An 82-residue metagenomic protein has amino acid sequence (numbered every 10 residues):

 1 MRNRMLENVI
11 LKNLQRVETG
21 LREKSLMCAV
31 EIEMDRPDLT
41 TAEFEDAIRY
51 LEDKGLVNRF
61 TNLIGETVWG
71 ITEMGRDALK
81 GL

Functional and structural regions predicted by a protein language model:
M1-G20: Short alpha-helical segments that sit at the start of domains
R2, P37-D53: Short amphipathic alpha-helical interaction segments
V17-E18, D35-L39: Short acidic, glycine/proline-enriched loop segments that cap or flank alpha-helices
G20-I32: Short acidic, hydrophobic short linear motifs in intrinsically disordered regions
E52-N62: A short, conserved structural fragment
I64-I71: Minor-groove-contacting beta-hairpin "wing" of winged helix-turn-helix DNA-binding domains
E73-L82: Short, amphipathic alpha-helical interaction segments positioned at domain boundaries
